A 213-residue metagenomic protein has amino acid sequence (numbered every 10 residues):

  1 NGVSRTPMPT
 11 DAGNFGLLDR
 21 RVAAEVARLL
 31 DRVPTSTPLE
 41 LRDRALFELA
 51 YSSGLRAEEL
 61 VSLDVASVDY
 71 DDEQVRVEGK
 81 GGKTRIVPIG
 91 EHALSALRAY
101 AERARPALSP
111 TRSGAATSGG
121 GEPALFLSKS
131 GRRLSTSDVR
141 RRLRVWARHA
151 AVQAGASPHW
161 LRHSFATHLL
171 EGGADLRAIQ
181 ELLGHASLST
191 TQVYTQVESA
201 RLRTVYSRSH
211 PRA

Functional and structural regions predicted by a protein language model:
N1-A213: Conserved catalytic core of the tyrosine transesterase superfamily
